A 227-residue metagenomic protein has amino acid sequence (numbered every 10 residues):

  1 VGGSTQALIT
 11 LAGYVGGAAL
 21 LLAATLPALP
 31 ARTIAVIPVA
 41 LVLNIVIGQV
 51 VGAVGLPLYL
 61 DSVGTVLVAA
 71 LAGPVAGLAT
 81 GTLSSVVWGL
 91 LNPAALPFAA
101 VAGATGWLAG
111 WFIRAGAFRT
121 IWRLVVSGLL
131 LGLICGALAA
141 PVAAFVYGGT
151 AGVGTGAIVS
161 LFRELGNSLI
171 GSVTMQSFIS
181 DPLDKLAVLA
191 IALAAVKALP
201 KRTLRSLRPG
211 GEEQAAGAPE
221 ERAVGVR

Functional and structural regions predicted by a protein language model:
V1-L67: Hydrophobic transmembrane alpha-helices
V1-V15, A53-G55, A95-P97, A117-R227: Membrane-embedded alpha-helical hairpins and interfacial helices in multi-pass inner-membrane proteins
A19-A28, W111-G116, A195-T203: Structural signal for the C-terminal ends of transmembrane alpha-helices and the immediately following loop
L21-A23, D61-G77, L108-F112: Generic transmembrane alpha-helix motif of multi-pass integral membrane proteins
T25-T33, V68-T80, A117-R119: Membrane-helix interface "capping/anchor" motifs
I34-V39, V63, L78-T82, L96-G103 (+2 more regions): Hydrophobic alpha-helical transmembrane segments
I45-L60, G81-W122: Interfacial aromatic-anchored transmembrane helix boundaries in multi-pass membrane proteins
